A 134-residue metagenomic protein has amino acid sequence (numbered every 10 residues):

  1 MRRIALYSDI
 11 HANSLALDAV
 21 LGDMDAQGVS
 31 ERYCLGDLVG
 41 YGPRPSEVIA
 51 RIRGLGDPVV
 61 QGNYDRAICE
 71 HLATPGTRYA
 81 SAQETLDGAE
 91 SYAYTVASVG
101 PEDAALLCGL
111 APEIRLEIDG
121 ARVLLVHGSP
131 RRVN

Functional and structural regions predicted by a protein language model:
M1-D57: N-terminal active-site segment of His-dependent metallophosphoesterases
H11, L38-V39, Y64-D65, S129-R131: Catalytic metal-binding/acid-base residues of hydrolase active sites
L15, P43, I68-C69, V133: Conserved protein kinase catalytic core
Y33, V126-H127: Short beta-strands and strand-loop turn motifs
C34, E117-I118: Generic beta-strand structural signal
V48-I49, G54-L116, R122-L125, R132: Active-site neighborhood of divalent metal-dependent phosphoester bond hydrolases
